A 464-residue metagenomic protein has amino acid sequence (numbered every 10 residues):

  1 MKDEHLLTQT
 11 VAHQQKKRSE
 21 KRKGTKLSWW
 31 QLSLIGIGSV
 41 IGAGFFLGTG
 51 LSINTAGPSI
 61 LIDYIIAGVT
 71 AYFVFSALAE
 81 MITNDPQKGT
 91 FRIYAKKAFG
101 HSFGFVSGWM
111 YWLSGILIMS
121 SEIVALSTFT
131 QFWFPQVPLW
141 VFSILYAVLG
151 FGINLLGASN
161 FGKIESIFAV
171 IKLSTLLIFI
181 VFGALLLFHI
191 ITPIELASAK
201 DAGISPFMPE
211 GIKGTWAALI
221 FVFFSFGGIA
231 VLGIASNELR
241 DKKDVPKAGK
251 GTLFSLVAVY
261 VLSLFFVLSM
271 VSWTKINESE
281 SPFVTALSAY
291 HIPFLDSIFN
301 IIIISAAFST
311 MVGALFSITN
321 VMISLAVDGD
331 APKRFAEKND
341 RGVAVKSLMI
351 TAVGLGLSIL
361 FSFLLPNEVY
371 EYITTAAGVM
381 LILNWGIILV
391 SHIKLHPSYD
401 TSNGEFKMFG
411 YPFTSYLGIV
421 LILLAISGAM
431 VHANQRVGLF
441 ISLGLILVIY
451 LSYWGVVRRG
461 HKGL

Functional and structural regions predicted by a protein language model:
M1-G48, N54-A56, Y72, S76 (+6 more regions): Membrane-interface "cap" regions at the ends of multi-pass membrane proteins
D3, L7, V11-A12, K17-G24 (+3 more regions): Helix-loop-helix junctions that connect adjacent transmembrane segments in multi-pass membrane transporters
E4-L7, Q14, R92-K96, I123-S143 (+5 more regions): Helix-loop-helix connectors at the membrane interface of multi-pass transporters/channels
K23-L27, L47-F142, T252-S255, V437-I449: Extracellular loop-to-transmembrane helix junctions
Q87, M110-V124, V231-L239, D296-K333 (+2 more regions): Membrane-helix boundary/coupling elements in multi-pass transport proteins
I93-Y94, G100, F132, G251-A314 (+1 more regions): TM-loop-TM module centered on a large, flexible mid-protein loop between adjacent transmembrane helices in multi-pass
S127, W140-L196, G249-T252, T374 (+3 more regions): Membrane-interface loop-to-helix entry segments
R334-R341, I382-N434, G463-L464: C-terminal membrane-solvent junction of multi-pass transporters and transport-like membrane proteins
